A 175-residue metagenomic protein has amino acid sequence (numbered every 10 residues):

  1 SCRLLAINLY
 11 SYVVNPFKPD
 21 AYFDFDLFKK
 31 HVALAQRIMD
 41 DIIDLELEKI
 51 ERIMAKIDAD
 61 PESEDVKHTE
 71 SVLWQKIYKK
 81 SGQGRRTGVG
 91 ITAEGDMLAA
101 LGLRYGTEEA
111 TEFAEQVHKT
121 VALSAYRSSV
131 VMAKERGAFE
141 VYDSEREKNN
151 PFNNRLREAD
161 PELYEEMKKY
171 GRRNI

Functional and structural regions predicted by a protein language model:
S1, A6, F25, V32 (+7 more regions): Alpha-helix initiation and N-capping motif
S1-S81, A93-M97: Function-dense linear segments that define catalytic or interfacial modules in macromolecule-processing proteins
V13, D41-R52, K56, L103-R104 (+4 more regions): Intrinsically disordered or highly flexible coil/loop and linker segments, enriched in small and charged/polar residues
F25-Q36, D40, E51, T111 (+5 more regions): Generic detector of well-ordered alpha-helical segments enriched in charged/polar residues, highlighting helical
D60-K67, K148-A159: Carbohydrate-binding/catalytic loop surfaces
D65-K67, V89, S124-S128, E158-L163: Short, charged low-complexity intrinsically disordered segments located at boundaries of structured domains
K76, Q83-N149: Extended, well-ordered alpha-helical scaffold/bundle regions in very large, multi-domain proteins
P151-I175: Flexible, glycine/threonine-enriched loop-and-boundary segments that flank and lead into catalytic domains of large
